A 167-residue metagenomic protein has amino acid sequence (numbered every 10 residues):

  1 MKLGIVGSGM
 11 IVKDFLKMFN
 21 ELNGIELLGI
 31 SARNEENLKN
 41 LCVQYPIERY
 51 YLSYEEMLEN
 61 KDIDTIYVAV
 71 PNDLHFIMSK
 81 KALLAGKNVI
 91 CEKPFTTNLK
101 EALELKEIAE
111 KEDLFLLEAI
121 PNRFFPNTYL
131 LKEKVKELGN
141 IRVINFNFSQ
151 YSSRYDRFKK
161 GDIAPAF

Functional and structural regions predicted by a protein language model:
M1-Y45: N-terminal Rossmann-like dinucleotide-binding module
D14, N40, E56, T65 (+4 more regions): Alpha-helical elements of Rossmann-like donor-binding domains used by nucleotide-donor carbohydrate transfer enzymes
L22, Y45, N60-K61, F125 (+1 more regions): Acidic-histidine catalytic/liganding microenvironments
E26-G29, I47, D64-I66, L116: Short active-site oxyanion
Y45, A85, K111-E112: Helix C-cap/helix->beta junction micro-motif
R49-K106: Beta-loop-alpha module in the N-terminal Rossmann-like domain of NAD(P)-dependent dehydrogenases, especially those
E104-P121, I141-I144: Rossmann-fold dehydrogenase core element
N122-F167: Predominantly a Rossmann-like dinucleotide-binding segment in NAD(P)-dependent oxidoreductases
